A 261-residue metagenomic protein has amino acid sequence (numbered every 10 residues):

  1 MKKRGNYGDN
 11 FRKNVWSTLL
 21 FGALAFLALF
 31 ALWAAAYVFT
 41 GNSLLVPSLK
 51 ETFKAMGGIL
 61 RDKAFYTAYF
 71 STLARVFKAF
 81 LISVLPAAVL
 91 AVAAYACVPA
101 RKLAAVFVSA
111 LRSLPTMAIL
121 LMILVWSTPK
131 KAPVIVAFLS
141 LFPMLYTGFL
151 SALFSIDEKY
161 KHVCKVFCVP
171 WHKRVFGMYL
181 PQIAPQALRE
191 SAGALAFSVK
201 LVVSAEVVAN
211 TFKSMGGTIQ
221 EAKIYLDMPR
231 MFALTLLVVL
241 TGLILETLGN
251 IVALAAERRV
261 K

Functional and structural regions predicted by a protein language model:
M1-L24, T247-K261: Transmembrane alpha-helical segments of polytopic membrane transport and secretion proteins
D62-A93: Transmembrane alpha-helix signature in integral membrane proteins
L85-V89, A93, C97, A104 (+4 more regions): Membrane-embedded alpha-helices of multi-pass transport/permease systems
V98, R189, F232-K261: C-terminal transmembrane helix and the adjacent membrane-cytosol boundary/short C-terminal tail of inner/organellar
S109-M144, S151-A152: Generic hydrophobic transmembrane alpha-helix motif, especially the helices
V125, L201-V238, E257, K261: Glycine-rich helix-loop "coupling/hinge" segments at transmembrane-helix boundaries in multipass transporters
I135, L139, H172-A205, A233 (+2 more regions): Transmembrane alpha-helices
G148-A187: Short cytoplasmic-facing helical segments at TM-TM junctions of multi-pass membrane proteins
